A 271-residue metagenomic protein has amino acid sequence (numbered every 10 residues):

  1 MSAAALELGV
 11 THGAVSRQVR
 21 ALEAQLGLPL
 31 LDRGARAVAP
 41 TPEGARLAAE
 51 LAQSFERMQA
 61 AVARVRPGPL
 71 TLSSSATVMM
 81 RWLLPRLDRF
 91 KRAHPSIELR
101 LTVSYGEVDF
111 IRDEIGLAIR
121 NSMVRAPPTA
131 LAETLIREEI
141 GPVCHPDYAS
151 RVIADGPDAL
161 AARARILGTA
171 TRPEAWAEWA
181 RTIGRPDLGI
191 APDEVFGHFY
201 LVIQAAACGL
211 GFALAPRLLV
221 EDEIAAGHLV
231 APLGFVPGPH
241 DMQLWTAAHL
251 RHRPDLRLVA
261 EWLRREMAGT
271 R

Functional and structural regions predicted by a protein language model:
M1-L6, G13, R20: Residues within helix-turn-helix
T11, Q18, R86: Residues within the DNA-recognition helix of helix-turn-helix
E23-P40: A short LG(V/I)-centered, amphipathic sequence patch enriched for acidic residue(s) preceding the LG motif
Q25, L47-R66: Alpha-helical linker/hinge and terminal dimerization helices associated with HTH transcriptional regulators
P69-P127: Central regulatory/effector-binding core of bacterial HTH transcription factors
T102-L167, T171-E174, E178-V195: Acidic, Gly/Pro-rich loop/turn segments at junctions of secondary structure
D187-A231, P237: Hydrophobic hinge/microswitch elements
F235-R271: A late-sequence structural motif
